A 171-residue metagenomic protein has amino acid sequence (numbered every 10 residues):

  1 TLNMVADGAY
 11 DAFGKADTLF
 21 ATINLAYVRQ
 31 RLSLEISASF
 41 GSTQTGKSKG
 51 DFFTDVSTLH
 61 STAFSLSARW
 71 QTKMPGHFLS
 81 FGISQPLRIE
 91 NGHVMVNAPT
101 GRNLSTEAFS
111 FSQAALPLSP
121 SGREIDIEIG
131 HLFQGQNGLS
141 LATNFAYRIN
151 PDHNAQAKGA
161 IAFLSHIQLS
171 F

Functional and structural regions predicted by a protein language model:
T1-K15, F20-A26, E35-A157: Outer membrane beta-barrel transmembrane domains
R31-S33: Detector for repetitive beta-architecture
F78, K158-F171: Outer-membrane beta-barrel "beta-signal"
